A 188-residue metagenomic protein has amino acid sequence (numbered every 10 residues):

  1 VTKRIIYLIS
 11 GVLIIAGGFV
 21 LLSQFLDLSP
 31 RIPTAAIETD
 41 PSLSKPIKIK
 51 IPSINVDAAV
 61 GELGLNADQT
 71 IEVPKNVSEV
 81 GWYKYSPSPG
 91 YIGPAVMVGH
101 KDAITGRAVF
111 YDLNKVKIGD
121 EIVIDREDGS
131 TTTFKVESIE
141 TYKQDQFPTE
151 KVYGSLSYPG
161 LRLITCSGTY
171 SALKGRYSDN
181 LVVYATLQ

Functional and structural regions predicted by a protein language model:
V1-I14: N-terminal Sec-pathway targeting helices
F19-Q188: Solvent-exposed, non-transmembrane regions of membrane-associated and secreted proteins
